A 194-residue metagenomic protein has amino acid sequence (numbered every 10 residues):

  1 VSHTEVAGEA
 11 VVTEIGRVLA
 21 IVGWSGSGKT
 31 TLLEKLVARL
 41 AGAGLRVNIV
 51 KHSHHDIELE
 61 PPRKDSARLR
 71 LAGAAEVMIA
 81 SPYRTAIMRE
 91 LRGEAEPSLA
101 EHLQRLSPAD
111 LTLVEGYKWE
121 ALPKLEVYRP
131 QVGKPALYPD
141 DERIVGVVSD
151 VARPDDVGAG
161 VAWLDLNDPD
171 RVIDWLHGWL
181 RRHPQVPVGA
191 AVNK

Functional and structural regions predicted by a protein language model:
V1-G16, R182-K194: Short, low-complexity, intrinsically disordered N-terminal peptides in bacterial proteins
G8-H55: Walker A (P-loop) phosphate-binding motif
K35-P97: N-terminal phosphate/diphosphate-binding loop that engages ATP/GTP or pyrophosphate donors across diverse enzyme folds
V50, V114, K124-R129, P135-D150: Conserved beta-strand/loop subsegment of P-loop NTPase cores
H55, Y83-R84, Y117-E120, P130: Short glycine-rich anion-binding loops that position phosphate/pyrophosphate groups of nucleotides and phosphorylated
I57-L59, G133-P135, A152-V157: Short, charged/polar "capping" segments at the starts of alpha-helices and the immediately preceding loops
E90-W119: Phosphate-binding/switch loop-helix module in NTP-utilizing enzymes
D140-K194: Conserved NTP phosphate-binding and transfer environment spanning the P-loop NTPase/kinase superfamily
